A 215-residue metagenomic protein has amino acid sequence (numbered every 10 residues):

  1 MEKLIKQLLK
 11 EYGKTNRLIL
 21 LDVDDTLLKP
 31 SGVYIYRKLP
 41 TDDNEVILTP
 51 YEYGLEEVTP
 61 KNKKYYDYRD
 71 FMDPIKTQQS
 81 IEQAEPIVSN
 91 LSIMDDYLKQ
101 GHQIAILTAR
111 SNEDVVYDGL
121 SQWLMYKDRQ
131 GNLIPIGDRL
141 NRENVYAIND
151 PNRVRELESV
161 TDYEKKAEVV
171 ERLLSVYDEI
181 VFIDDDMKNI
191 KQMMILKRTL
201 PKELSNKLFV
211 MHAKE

Functional and structural regions predicted by a protein language model:
E2-E11: Proteolytic processing junctions in secreted/extracellular precursors, especially proprotein convertase/trypsin-like
Y12, R17-R153: Alpha-helical substrate-recognition element adjacent to the catalytic core
L18, D186-Q192, V210-K214: Short glycine/proline-centered loop/turn elements that form peptide/ligand docking sites
Q103-A105, V181, F209: A structural signal for isolated positions on well-ordered beta-strands in alpha/beta enzyme cores
E113, G131, T161-R172: Short loop-to-alpha-helix "cap/lid" segments that border enzyme active sites across diverse enzyme classes
A147-K165: Extracellular carbohydrate recognition and processing domains and analogous Trp-centered ligand-binding platforms
K165-K188, M193: Conserved Lys-Pro-Asp/Glu-containing loop-to-beta segment of HAD-superfamily phosphomonoesterases, centered on
I195-E215: Acidic, PIN/NYN-like endoribonuclease modules and their adjacent C-terminal/linker elements
